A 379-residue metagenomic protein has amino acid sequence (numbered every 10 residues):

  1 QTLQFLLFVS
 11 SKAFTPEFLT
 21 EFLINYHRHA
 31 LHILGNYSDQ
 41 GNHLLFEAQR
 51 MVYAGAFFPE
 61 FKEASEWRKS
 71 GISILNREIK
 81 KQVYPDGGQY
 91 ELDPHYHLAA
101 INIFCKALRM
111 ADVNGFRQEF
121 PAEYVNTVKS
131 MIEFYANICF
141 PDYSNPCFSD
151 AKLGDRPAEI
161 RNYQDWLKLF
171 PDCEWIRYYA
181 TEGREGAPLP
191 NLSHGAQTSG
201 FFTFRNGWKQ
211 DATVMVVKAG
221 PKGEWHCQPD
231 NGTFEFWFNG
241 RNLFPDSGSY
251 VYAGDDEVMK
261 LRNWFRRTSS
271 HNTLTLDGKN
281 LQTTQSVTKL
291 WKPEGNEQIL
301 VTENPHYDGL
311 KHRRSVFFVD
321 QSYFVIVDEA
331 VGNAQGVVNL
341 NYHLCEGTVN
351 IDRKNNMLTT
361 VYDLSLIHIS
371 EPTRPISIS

Functional and structural regions predicted by a protein language model:
Q1-V128: Aromatic-lined, polymer-binding surfaces characteristic of secreted/periplasmic polysaccharide-degrading enzymes
L6-L7, F58, A111, D142 (+5 more regions): Generic hydrophobic alpha-helical segments
S11-H43, I132, I160-W166, Q228-N231 (+1 more regions): Short, charged N-terminal helix-start/capping segments
Y84, G88-F244, P293-G295, L300-V301: Carbohydrate-active enzyme catalytic cores, enriched for enzymes that act on polyanionic acidic polysaccharides
P188-L366: Non-catalytic C-terminal accessory modules of carbohydrate-active enzymes
I367-I378: Single conserved hydrophobic/aromatic residue that forms the stacking wall/gate of nucleotide- or nucleobase-binding
